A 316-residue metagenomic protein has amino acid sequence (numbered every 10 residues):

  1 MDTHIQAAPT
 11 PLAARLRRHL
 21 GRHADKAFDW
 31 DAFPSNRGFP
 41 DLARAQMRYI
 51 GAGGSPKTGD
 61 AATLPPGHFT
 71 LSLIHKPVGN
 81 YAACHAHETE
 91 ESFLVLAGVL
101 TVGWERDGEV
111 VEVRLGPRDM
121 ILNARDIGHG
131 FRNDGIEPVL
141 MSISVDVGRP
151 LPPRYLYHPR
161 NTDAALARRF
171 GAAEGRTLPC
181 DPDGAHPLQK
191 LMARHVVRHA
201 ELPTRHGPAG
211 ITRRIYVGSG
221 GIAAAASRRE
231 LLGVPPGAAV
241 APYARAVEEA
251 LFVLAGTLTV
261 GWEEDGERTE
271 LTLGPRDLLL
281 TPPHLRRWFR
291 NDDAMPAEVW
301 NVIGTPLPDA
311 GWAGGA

Functional and structural regions predicted by a protein language model:
M1-G67, P159-A226, G315-A316: A short, N-terminal "cap"/entry segment at the start of jelly-roll beta-barrel domains of the cupin/DSBH fold
D2-P11, G128-L191, R286-A316: Double-stranded beta-helix
A52-G59, S72-H87, R213, R228-A246: Conserved short histidine dyad/triad with adjacent acidic residue
G59-P65, Y81-H87, W104, E112-V113 (+6 more regions): Short histidine-centered beta-strand/loop micro-motifs that create catalytic or ligand/metal-coordination sites
L73-I74, C84-A86, E90-V95, E112-V113 (+6 more regions): His/acidic/aromatic-lined binding-pocket segments of jelly-roll/cupin-type domains and related regulatory beta-sandwich
P77, E88-T101, E105-R106, P236 (+1 more regions): Glycine- and acidic-residue-biased ligand/ion/polar-headgroup-sensing regions
N80-A83, T101, I121, R125-F131 (+4 more regions): Histidine-centered metal-chelating micro-motifs
R106-R125, E264-P283: Short acidic-glycine-tyrosine-enriched beta hairpin
